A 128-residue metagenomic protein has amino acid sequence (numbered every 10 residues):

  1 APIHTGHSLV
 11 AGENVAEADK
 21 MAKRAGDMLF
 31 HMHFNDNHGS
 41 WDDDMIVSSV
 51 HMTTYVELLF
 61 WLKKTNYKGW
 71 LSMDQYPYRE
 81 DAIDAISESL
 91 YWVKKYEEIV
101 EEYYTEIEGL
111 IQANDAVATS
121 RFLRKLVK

Functional and structural regions predicted by a protein language model:
P2-K128: Histidine-acidic metal/acid-base catalytic patches
